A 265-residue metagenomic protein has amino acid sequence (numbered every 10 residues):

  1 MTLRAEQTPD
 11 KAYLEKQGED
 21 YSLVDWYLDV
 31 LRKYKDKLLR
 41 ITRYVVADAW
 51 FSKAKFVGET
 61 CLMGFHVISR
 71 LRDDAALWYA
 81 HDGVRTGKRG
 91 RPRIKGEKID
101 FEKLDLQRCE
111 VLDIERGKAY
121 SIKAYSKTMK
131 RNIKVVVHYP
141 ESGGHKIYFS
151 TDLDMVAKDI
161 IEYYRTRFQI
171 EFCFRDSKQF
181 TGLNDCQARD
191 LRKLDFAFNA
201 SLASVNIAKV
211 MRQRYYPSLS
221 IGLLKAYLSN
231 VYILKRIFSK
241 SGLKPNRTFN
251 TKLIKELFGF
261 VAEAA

Functional and structural regions predicted by a protein language model:
M1-E6, I41: Internal, well-ordered alpha/beta segment that forms a basic, Gly-enriched binding/recognition surface
T2-R4, L71, D152: Residues at the C-termini of beta-strands that transition into short coil/loop
P9-V135, Y215, I221-G222, I233-L234: An internal, acidic/charged active-site-proximal segment that coordinates divalent cations and/or engages
Y44-S52, V67, Y148, F168-S177 (+1 more regions): Short, conserved catalytic/metal-binding motifs centered on acidic residues
S126-D154: Charge-patterned, long linear interaction tracts outside catalytic cores
A157-A188: Short amphipathic alpha-helical "interface-anchor" segments enriched in bulky aromatics
D176, L183-K240: Basic, amphipathic alpha-helical segments enriched in Lys/Arg and hydrophobic/aromatic residues
K240-A265: Long, charge-rich low-complexity segments
